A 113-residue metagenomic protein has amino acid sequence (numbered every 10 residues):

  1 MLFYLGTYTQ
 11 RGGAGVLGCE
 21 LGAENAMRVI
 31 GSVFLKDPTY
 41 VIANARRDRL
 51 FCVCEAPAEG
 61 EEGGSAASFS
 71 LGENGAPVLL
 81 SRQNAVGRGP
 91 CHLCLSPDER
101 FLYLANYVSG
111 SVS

Functional and structural regions predicted by a protein language model:
T9-G12, A56-G60, V108-S111: Short glycine/acidic-enriched loop and turn motifs that connect beta-strands
G15-L17, G64-A67, S111-S113: A short loop-to-beta-strand structural motif that recurs across blades of beta-propeller domains
C19-N25, F69-A76: Short loop/turn segments immediately following beta-strands, especially the blade-tip and inter-blade linker loops
R28-F34, V78-N84: A short beta-strand motif characteristic of beta-propeller blades
K36-P38, R88: Loop/turn position at the start of each blade in beta-propeller repeats
A43-R47, P97-E99: Residue-level detector of Asp-centered blade-edge/turn motifs that repeat once per structural unit in beta-propeller
